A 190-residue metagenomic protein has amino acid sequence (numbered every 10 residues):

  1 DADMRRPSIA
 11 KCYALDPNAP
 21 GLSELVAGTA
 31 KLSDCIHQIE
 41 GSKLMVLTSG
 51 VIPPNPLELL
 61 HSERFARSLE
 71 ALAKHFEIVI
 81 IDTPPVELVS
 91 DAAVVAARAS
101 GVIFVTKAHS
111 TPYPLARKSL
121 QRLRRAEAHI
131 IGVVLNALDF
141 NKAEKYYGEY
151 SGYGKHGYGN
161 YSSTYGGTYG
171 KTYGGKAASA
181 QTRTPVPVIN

Functional and structural regions predicted by a protein language model:
D1-N190: P-loop NTP-binding module
